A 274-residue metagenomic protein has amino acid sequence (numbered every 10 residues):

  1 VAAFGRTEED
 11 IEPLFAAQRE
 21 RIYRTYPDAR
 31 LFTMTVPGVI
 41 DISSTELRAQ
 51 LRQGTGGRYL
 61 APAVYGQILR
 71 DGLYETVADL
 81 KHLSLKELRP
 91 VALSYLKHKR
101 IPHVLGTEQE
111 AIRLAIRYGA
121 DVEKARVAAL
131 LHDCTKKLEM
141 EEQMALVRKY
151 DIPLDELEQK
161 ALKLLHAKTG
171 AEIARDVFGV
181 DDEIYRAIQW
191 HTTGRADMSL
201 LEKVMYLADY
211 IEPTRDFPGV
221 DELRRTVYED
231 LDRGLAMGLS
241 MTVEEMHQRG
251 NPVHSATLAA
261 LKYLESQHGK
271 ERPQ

Functional and structural regions predicted by a protein language model:
V1-L83: Classical nucleotidyltransferase
G56-S84, E245-Q274: Charged phosphate-binding loop/patch that engages nucleotide di/tri-phosphates or the phosphate backbone of nucleic
P90-S94, H103, I112-L239: Divalent metal-dependent catalytic cores for phosphoryl transfer on phosphate-bearing substrates
